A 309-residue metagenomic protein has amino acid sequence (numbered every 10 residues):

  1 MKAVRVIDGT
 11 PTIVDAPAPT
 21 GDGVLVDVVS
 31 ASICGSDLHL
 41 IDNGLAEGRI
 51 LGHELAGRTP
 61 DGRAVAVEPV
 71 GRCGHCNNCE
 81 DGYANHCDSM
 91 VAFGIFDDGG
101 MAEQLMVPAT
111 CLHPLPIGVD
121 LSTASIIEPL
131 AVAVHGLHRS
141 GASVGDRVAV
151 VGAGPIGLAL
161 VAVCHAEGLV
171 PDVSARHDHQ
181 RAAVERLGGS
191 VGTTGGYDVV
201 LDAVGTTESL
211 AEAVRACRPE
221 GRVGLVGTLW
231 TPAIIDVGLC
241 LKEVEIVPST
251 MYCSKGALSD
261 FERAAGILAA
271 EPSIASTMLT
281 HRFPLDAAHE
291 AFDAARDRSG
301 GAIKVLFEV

Functional and structural regions predicted by a protein language model:
A3-P19, S32-R58, D81-D98: N-terminal glycine-rich cofactor-binding segment
P19-A31, I41-N77, P116-G118: Glycine-rich beta-strand-centered segment in the early N-terminal region that forms part of a ligand/cofactor-binding
P19-G21, T59-P60, G188-Y197, A287: Short acidic low-complexity segments
A64, V119-G192: Mid-domain Rossmann-like dinucleotide-binding core that forms the NAD(H)/NADP(H) cofactor-binding site
G71-V151: NAD(P)H dinucleotide-binding glycine-rich loop of Rossmann-like/cofactor-binding domains, especially the beta1-alpha1
S140, R147, A182-E245: Glycine-rich cofactor phosphate-binding loops and adjacent beta1-alpha1 units of small-molecule cofactor enzyme domains
A166, A182, T228, V244 (+2 more regions): C-terminal capping/lid region of NAD(P)-dependent oxidoreductase domains
P232-T280, H289: C-terminal substrate-binding/catalytic core of Rossmann-like NAD(P)-dependent dehydrogenases/reductases
